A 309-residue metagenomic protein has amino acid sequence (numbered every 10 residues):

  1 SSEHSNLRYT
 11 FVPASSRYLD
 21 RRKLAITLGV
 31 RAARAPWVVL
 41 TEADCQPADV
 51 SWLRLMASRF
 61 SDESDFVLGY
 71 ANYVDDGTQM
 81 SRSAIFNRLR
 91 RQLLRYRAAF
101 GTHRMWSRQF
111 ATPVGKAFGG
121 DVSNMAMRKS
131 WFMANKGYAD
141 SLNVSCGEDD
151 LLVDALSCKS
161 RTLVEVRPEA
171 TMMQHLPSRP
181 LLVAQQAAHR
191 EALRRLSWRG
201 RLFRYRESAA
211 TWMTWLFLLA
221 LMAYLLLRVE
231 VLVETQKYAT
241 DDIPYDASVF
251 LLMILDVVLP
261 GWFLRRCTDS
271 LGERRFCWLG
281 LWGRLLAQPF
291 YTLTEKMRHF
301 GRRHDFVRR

Functional and structural regions predicted by a protein language model:
S1-S15: Acidic donor-binding segment of Leloir-type glycosyltransferases
V12, V39-A43: Catalytic metal- and UDP-sugar-binding loop of GT-A-like glycosyltransferases, i.e., residues flanking the conserved
S15-L24, V30, Q46, S145-C146: A short, glycine-/small-residue-rich helix N-cap motif at loop->alpha-helix starts within glycosyltransferase
I26, V38: Short aromatic/hydrophobic "clamp" motif used to bind/position activated sugar donors
R34-P36, D121-K136: Conserved nucleotide-sugar donor-binding and metal-coordinating catalytic region shared by glycosyltransferases
A43-S58: Acidic donor-binding/catalytic loop of UDP-sugar-dependent glycosyltransferases, especially processive GT2
F60, F66-R104, S130-M133, G137-Y205: Catalytic donor/gating beta->alpha subdomain of glycosyltransferases that bind UDP-sugars
T211-D305: Membrane-embedded multi-pass helical conduit in multi-pass membrane proteins, especially envelope-biosynthetic
